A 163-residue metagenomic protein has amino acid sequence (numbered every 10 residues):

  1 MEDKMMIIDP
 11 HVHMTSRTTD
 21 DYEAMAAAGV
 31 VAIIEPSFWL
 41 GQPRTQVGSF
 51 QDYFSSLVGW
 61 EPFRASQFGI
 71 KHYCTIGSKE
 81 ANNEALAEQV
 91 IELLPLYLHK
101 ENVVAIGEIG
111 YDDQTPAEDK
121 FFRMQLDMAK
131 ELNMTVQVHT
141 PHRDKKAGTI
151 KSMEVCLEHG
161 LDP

Functional and structural regions predicted by a protein language model:
M1-P163: Mid-domain alpha/beta scaffold segments of enzyme catalytic cores
